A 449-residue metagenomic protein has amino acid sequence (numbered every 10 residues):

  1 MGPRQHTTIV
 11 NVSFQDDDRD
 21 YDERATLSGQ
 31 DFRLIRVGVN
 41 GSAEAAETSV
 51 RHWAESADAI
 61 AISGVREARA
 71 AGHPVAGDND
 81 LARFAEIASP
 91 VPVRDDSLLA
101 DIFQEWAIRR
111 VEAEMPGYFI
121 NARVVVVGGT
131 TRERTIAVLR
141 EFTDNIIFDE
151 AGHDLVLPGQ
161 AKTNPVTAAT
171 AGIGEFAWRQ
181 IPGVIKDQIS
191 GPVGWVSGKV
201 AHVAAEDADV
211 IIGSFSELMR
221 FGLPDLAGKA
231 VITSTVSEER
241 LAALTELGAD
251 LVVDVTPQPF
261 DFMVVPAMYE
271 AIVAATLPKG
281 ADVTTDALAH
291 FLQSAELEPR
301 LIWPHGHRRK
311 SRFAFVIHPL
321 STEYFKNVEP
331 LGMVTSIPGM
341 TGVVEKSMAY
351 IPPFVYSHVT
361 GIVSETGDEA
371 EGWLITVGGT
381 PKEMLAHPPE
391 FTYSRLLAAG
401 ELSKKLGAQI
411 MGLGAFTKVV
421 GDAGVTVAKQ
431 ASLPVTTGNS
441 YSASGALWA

Functional and structural regions predicted by a protein language model:
M1-I62, I302-A428: N-terminal ligand-binding/catalytic initiation module
T8-A46, S63-T276, D282-A287, I410-L413 (+1 more regions): Conserved mixed alpha/beta catalytic, RNA-binding, or beta-rich assembly cores of soluble enzyme, regulatory
H52-S56, E114, F142, L247 (+6 more regions): Change "in soluble alpha/beta enzymes" to "in soluble alpha/beta proteins
D58, D209, S444: Short alpha-helical basic/polar micro-motif
P116, E296, E365-E369: Glycine-centered secondary-structure boundary/capping sites
D250-S321, L331-G332, P389: Adenosine-phosphate binding glycine-rich loop
G445-A449: Rossmann-like NAD(P)H-binding beta-loop-alpha module
